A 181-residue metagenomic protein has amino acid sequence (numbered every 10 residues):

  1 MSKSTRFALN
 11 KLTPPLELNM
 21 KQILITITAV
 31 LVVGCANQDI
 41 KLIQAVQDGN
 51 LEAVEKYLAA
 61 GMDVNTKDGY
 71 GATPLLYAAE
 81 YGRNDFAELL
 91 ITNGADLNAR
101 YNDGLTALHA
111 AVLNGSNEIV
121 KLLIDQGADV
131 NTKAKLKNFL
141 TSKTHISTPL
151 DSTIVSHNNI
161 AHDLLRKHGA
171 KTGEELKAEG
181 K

Functional and structural regions predicted by a protein language model:
S2-S4, E17-I23: Positively charged n-region of N-terminal signal peptides that target proteins for export
V33-G34: C-terminal motif of bacterial Sec signal peptides marking the signal peptidase cleavage site
Q44-G49, Y77-R83, A110-S116, T141-H145 (+1 more regions): Ankyrin repeat A-helix N-terminal signature
N50-L58, R83-I91, S116-I124, N158-R166: Ankyrin repeat structural motif
D68, Y101, A134-L136, K143 (+1 more regions): Ankyrin repeat boundary/linker residues
L140-K181: Leucine-rich solenoid repeat scaffolds
